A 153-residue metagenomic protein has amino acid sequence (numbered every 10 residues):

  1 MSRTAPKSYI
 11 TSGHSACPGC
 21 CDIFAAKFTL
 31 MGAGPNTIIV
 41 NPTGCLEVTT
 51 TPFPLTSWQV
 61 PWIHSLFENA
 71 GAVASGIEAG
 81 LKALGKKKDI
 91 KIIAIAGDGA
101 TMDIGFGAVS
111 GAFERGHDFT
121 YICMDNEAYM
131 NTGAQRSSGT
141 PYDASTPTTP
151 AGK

Functional and structural regions predicted by a protein language model:
M1-Y121, A134-A144, A151: Cofactor-binding active-site loop characterized by glycine-rich and histidine/acidic residues
D125-N126: Short beta-strand-to-loop element that shapes/binds the nucleotide-sugar donor at the catalytic cleft/hinge
Y129-M130, T148-P150: Long, charge-dense
